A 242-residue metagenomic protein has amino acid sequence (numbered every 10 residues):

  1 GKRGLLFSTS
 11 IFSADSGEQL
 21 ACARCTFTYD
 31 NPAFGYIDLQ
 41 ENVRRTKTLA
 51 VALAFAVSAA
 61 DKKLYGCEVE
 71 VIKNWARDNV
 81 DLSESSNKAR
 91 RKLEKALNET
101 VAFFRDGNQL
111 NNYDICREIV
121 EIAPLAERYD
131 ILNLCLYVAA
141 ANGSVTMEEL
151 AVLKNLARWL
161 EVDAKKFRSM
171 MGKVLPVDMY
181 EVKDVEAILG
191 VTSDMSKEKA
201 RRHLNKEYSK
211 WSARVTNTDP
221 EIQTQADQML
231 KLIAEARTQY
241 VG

Functional and structural regions predicted by a protein language model:
G1-A59, K63-G242: Small-residue-enriched hydrophobic alpha-helices in membranes
